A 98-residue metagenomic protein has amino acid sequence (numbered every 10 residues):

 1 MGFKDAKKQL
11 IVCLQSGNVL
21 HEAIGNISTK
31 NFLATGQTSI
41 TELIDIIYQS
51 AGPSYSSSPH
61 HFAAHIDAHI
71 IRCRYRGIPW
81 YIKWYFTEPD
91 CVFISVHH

Functional and structural regions predicted by a protein language model:
M1-H65: Compact soluble domain cores
F62-H98: Short, compact, well-ordered microdomains
